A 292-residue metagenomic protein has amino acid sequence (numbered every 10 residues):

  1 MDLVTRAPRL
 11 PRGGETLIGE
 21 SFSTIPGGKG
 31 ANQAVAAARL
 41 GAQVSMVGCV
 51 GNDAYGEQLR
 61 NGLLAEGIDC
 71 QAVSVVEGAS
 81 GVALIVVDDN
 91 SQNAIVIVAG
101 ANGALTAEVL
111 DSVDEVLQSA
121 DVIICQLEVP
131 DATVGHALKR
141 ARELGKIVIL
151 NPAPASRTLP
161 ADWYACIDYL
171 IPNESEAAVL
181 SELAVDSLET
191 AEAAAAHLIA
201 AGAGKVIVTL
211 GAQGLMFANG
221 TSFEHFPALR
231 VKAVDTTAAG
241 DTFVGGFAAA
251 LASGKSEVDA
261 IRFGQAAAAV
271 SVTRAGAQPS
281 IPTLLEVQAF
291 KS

Functional and structural regions predicted by a protein language model:
M1-C49, A54-A65, K232-V234: Glycine-rich phosphate/adenosyl-contacting loop at the front of the ribokinase-like
G13, L17-N32, A54, V75-A79 (+8 more regions): Residues at secondary-structure transition points
E20, S80-V82, Q92-N93, Q213 (+1 more regions): Change "...and in nucleic-acid phosphodiester-cleaving endonucleases..." to "...and in nucleic-acid processing enzymes
A34-Q43, V87, A249-G254: Alpha-helix C-terminal capping segments
V47, V96, F226: Hydrophobic residues at beta-strand termini and immediately following loops that shape nucleotide-binding pockets
E57-V75, I85-F223, E286: Ribokinase/PfkB-type carbohydrate-kinase core domain
R157, A161-D162, C166, L188-S292: Conserved phosphate-binding/catalytic region of the ribokinase-like
